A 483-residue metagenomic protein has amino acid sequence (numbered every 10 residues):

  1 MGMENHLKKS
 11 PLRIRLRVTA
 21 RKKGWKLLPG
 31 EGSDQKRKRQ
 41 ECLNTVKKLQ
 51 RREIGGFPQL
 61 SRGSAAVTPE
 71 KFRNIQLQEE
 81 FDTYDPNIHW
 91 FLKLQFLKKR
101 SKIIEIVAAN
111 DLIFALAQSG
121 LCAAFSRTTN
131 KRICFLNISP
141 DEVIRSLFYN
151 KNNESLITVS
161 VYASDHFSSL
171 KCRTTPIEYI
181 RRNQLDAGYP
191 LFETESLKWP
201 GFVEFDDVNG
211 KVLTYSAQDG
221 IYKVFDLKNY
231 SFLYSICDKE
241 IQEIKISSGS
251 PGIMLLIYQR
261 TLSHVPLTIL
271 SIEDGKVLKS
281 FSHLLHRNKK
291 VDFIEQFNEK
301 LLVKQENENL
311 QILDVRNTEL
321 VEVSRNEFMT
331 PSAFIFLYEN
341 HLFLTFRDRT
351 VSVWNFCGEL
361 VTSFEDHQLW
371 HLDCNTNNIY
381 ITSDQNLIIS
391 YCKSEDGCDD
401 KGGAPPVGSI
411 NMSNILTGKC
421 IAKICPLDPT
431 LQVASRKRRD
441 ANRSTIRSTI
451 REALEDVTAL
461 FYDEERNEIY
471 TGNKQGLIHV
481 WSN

Functional and structural regions predicted by a protein language model:
G2-T128, V161, H166-Y189, Q259 (+4 more regions): Intrinsically disordered, low-complexity acidic/Ser/Thr/Pro-rich linker and tail segments in large eukaryotic scaffolds
I88-F96, K131-N137, A187-T194, S231-I236 (+5 more regions): A short beta-strand motif characteristic of beta-propeller blades
K98-I106, D141-K151, E195-E204, D238-P251 (+5 more regions): Repeated scaffold domains used in trafficking and secretory/extracellular systems, primarily beta-propellers
E105-I106, I113-A117, L156-D165, F205 (+8 more regions): Conserved beta-strand element within WD40/beta-propeller blades
G120-F125, S164-I177, D219-V224, L262-I269 (+4 more regions): Structural motif
R127-N130, E178, L227-Y230, I272-G275 (+3 more regions): Short loop/turn segments that connect beta-strands within beta-propeller blades
S282, F328-T330, E365-N377, K419-F461: Conserved blade-ending motifs and adjacent loop-strand segments that build the rim/top face of beta-propeller domains
D456-N483: Blade-level signature of beta-propeller repeat domains, shared across WD40, Kelch, NHL, RCC1 and BNR/Asp-box propellers
